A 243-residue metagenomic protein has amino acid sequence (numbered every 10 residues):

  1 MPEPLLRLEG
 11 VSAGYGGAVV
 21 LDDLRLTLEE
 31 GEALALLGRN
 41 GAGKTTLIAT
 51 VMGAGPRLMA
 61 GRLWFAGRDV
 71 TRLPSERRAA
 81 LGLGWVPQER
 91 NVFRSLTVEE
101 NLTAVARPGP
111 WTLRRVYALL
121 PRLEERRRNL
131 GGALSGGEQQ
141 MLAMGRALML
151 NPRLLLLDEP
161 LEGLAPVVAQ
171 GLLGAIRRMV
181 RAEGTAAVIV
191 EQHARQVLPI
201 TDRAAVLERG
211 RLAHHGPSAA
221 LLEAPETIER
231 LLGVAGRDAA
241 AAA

Functional and structural regions predicted by a protein language model:
P2-A243: Glycine-rich phosphate-binding loops of nucleotide-dependent enzymes
